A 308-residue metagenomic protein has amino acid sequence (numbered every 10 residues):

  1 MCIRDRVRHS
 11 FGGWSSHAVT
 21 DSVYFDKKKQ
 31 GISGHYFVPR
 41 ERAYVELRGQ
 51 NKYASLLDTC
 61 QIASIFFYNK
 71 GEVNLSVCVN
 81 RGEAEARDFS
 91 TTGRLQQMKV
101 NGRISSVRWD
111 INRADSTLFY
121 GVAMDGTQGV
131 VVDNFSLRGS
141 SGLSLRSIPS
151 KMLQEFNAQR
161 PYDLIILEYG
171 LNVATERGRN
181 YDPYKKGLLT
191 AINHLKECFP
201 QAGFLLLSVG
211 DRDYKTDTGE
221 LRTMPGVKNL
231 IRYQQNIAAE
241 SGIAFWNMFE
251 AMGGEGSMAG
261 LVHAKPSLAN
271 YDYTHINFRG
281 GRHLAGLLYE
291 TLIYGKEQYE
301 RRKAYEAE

Functional and structural regions predicted by a protein language model:
M1-D5: Conserved small/polar residues in nucleotide/adenosyl-binding loops
R6-C78, E83-R94, A264-A269, Y273-E308: Conserved catalytic region of serine esterases and O-acyltransferases that act on ester linkages in lipids
F37-R40, V45, I148-P183, D211-R212: Oxyanion-hole/transition-state-stabilizing segment in secreted/luminal serine hydrolases and related acyltransferases
V79-N134, K151-M152: Extended acidic/polar, glycine-enriched regions that form or flank non-catalytic beta-rich accessory modules
T127-V131, G139-G142, L171-P183, V209-R232 (+1 more regions): Serine-dependent acyl-ester chemistry module
V131-S136, D163-E168, G203-S208, A244-N247 (+1 more regions): Structural recognition of the beta-strand scaffold that forms the well-ordered cores of secreted hydrolase catalytic
L145-N157, K186-H194, I231, S257: Alpha-helical scaffolding within the catalytic cores of extracellular/periplasmic polymer-degrading hydrolases
S150, D211-E308: Catalytic His-Asp segment of secreted/periplasmic serine-dependent ester chemistry enzymes
